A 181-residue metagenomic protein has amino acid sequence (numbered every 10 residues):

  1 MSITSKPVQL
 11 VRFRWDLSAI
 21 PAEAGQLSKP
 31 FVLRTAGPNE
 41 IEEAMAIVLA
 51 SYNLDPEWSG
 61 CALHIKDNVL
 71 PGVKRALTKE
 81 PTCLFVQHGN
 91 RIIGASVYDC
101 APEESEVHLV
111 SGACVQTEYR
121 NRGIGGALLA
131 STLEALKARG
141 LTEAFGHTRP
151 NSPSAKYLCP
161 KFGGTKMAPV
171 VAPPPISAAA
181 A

Functional and structural regions predicted by a protein language model:
M1-K6, G126, P150-A168: Conserved active-site alpha-helix within GNAT-family acetyltransferase domains
M1-P30, P173-P174: Acyl-donor-binding surface of acyltransferase catalytic domains
V32-A46: A short beta-loop-alpha structural element at the N-terminal edge of CoA-dependent acyl/N-acetyltransferase catalytic
A44-Y52, V73-A76, L136: Hydrophobic alpha-helical core bundles mediating ligand binding, dimerization, or RNAP-core interactions
P56-A113: A conserved beta-strand-loop-helix scaffold within acyl/acetyltransferase catalytic domains
V115, N121-E134, A138, Y157-K161: Conserved acetyl-CoA-binding loop-helix of GNAT-fold acetyltransferases
L136-T148: Conserved GNAT acetyl-CoA-binding A-motif
K161, T165-A181: …primarily DNA-binding HTH/wHTH and HhH modules…
